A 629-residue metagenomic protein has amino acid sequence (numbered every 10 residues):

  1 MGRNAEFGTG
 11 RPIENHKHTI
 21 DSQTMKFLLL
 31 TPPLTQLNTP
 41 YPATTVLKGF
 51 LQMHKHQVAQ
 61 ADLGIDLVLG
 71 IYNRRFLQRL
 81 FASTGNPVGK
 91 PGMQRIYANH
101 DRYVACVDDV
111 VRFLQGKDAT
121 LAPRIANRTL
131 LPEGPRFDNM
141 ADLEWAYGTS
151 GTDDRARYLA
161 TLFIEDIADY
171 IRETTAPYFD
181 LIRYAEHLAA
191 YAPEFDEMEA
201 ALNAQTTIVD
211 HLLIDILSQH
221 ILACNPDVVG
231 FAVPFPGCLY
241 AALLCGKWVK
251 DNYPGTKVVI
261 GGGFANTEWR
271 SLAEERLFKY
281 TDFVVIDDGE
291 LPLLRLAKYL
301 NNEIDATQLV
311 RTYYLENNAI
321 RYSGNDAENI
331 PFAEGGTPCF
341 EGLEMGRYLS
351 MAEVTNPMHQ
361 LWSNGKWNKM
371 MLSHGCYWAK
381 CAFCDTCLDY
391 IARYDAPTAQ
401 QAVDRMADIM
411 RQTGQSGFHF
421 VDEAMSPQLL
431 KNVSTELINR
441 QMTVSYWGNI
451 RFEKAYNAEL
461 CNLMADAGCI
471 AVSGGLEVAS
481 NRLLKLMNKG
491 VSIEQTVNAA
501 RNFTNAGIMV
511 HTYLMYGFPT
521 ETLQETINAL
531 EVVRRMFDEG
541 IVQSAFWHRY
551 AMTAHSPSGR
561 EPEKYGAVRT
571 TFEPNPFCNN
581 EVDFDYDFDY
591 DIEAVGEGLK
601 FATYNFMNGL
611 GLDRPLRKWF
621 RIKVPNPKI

Functional and structural regions predicted by a protein language model:
M1-T24: Intrinsic disorder/low-complexity segments
K26, L34-L37, P42-Q78, G85 (+9 more regions): Glycine-rich beta-alpha loop elements in corrinoid/cobalamin-binding modules across cobalamin-dependent enzymes
L28-L34, V228, G255, V403-M509 (+1 more regions): Conserved SAM/AdoMet-binding glycine-rich loop
Q60-Y72, A265-R270, E274, R482-M487 (+2 more regions): Flexible glycine/acidic-rich beta-alpha junction loops that bind and position SAM and/or redox cofactors in anaerobic
M198-A201, V209, N318-K369: N-terminal [4Fe-4S]-dependent radical SAM core
L272, L460-C461, T520-R535: Catalytic cores of alpha/beta
Q308, F577-I629: A cross-taxonomic marker for long C-terminal extensions/tails that follow the last structured domain
W362-Q400: Canonical Radical SAM [4Fe-4S] cluster-binding loop centered on the CxxxCxxC motif and its immediate flanking residues
